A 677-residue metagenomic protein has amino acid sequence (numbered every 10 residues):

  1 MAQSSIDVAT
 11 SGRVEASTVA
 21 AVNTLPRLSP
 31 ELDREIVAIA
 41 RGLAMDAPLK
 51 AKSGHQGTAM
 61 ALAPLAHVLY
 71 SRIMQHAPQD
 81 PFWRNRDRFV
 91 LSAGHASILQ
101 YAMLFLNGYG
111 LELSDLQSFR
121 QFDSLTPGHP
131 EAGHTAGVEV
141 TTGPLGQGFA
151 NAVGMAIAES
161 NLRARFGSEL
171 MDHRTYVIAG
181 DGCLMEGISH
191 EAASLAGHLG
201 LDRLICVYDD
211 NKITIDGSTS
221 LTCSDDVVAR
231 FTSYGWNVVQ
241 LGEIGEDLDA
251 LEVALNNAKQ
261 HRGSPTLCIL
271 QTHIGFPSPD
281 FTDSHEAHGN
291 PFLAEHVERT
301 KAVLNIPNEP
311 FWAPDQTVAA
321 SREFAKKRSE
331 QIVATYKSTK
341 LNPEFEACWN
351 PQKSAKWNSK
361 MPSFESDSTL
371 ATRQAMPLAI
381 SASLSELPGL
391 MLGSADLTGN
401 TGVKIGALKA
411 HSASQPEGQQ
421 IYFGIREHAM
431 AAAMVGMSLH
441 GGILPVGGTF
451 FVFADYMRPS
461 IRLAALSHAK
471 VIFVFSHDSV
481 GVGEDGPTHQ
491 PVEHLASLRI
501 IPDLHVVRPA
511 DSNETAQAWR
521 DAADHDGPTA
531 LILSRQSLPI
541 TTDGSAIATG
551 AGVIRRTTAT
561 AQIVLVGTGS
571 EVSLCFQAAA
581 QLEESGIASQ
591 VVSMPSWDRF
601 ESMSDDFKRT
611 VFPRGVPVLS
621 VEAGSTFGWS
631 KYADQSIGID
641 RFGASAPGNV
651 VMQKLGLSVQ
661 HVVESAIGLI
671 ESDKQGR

Functional and structural regions predicted by a protein language model:
R27-P30, A61-L199, K404-I405, M437: Cofactor-binding active-site loop characterized by glycine-rich and histidine/acidic residues
E35, Y336-K470, A546-V553, G569 (+3 more regions): Non-catalytic terminal/interface segments that mediate subunit docking, oligomerization, and allosteric communication
I39-S53, Y208-D210: N-terminal capping segment at the start of a domain
A51, D87-R88, V138-T141, S168-E186 (+5 more regions): A short, small-residue-rich loop immediately preceding and capping a beta-strand
R84-N85, T266-S278, T282-S354: Terminal amphipathic helices with adjacent charged low-complexity linkers/tails
L91, V177, E186, C206-Y208 (+10 more regions): General beta-strand structural signal in soluble alpha/beta enzymes
Q121-G133, N151, I157, N161-D172 (+4 more regions): Thiamine diphosphate
R174-G180, L184, A192, L463-D485: A structural-propensity feature for long, helix-poor, extended segments
